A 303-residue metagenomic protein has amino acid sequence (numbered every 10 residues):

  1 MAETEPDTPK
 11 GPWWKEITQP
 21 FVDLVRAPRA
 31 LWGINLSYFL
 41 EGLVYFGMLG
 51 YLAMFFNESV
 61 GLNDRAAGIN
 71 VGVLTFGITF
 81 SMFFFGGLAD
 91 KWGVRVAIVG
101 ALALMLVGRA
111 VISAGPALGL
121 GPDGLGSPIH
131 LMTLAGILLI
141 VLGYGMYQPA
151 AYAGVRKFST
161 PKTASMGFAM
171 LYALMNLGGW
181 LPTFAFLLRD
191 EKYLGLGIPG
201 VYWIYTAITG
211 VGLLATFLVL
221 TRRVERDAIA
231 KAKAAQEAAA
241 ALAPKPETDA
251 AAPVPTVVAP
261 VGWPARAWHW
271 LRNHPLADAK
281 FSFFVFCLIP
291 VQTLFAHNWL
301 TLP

Functional and structural regions predicted by a protein language model:
F39, P122-Y147: Hydrophobic core of transmembrane alpha-helices in multi-pass small-molecule transporters, especially MFS/SLC-type
G50-A67, E191, W299-P303: Short amphipathic helix-loop junctions that connect adjacent transmembrane helices in Major Facilitator Superfamily/SLC
G72-G87: Central cavity-lining transmembrane alpha-helices of secondary-active solute carriers, predominantly the Major
A103-P128: C-terminal ends and interior cores of transmembrane alpha-helices in multi-pass membrane transporters/permeases
M146-T160: Intracellular juxtamembrane helix-capping segments at the cytosolic ends of symmetry-related transmembrane helices
S165-D190, T206-G212: Glycine-rich segments within core transmembrane alpha-helices of 12-TM secondary carriers
P199-L218: Symmetry-related core transmembrane helices of the 12-TM Major Facilitator Superfamily/SLC fold
